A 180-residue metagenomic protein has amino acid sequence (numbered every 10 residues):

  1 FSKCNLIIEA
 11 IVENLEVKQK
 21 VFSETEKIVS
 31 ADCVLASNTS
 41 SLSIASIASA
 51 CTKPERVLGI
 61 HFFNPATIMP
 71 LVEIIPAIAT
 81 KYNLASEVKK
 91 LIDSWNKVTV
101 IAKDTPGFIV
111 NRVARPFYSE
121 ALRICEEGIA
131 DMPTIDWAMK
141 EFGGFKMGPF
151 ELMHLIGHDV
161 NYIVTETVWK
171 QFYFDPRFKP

Functional and structural regions predicted by a protein language model:
F1-P180: N-terminal glycine-rich phosphate-binding loop for ADP-containing cofactors
